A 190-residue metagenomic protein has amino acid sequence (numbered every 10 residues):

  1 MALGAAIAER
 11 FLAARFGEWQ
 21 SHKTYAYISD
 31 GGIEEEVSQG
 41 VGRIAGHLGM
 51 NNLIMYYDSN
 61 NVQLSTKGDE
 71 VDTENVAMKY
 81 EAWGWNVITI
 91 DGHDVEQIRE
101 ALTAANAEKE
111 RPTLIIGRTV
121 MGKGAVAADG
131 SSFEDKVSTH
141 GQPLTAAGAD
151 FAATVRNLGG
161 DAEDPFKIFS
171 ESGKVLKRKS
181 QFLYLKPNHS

Functional and structural regions predicted by a protein language model:
M1-L48: Cofactor-binding active-site loop characterized by glycine-rich and histidine/acidic residues
L3, I28, G32-E36, I54 (+1 more regions): Conserved acidic/glycine
N51: Short acidic/polar active-site loop segments enriched in Thr and Asp
